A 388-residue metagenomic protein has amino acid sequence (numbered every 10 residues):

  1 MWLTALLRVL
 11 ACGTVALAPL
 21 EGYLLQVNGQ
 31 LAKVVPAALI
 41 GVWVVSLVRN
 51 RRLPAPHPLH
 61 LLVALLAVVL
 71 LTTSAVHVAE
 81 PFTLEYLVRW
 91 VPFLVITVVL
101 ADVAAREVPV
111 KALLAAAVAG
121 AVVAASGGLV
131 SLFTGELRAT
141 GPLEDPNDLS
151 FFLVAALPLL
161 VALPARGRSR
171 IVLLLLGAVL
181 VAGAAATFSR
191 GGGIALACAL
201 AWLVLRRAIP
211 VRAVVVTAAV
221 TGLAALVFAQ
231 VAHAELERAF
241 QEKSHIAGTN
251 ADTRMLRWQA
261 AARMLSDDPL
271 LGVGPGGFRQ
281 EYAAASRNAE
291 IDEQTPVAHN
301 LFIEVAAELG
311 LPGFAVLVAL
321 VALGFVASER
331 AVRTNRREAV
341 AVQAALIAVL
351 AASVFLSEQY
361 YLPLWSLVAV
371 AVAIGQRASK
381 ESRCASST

Functional and structural regions predicted by a protein language model:
M1-T72, P81-F82, A105-K111, A115 (+3 more regions): Transmembrane signal-anchor hairpin modules in multi-pass inner-membrane enzymes, especially those that act on
V9-V15, P296, S328-F355: Loop-to-helix entry and N-terminal half of a specific, functionally important transmembrane alpha helix in multi-pass
N28, T134, A186, R207-T249 (+2 more regions): A membrane-periplasm/extracellular boundary helix in multi-pass inner-membrane enzymes that assemble envelope glycans
A38-V42, L320-L323, A339-T388: Transmembrane alpha-helices of multi-pass inner-membrane enzymes
L39-I40, L71-T72, P92-V99, P109-E136 (+4 more regions): Alpha-helical transmembrane segments of multi-pass inner-membrane proteins
L59-V69, E80-D102, A121, F151: Aromatic-anchored transmembrane helix interface
D102, E308-A345: Hydrophobic transmembrane alpha-helices and their immediate junctions
H245-Q259, L271-L309, S328-V332: Long extracytoplasmic/lumenal interhelical loops at the membrane interface of multi-pass membrane proteins
